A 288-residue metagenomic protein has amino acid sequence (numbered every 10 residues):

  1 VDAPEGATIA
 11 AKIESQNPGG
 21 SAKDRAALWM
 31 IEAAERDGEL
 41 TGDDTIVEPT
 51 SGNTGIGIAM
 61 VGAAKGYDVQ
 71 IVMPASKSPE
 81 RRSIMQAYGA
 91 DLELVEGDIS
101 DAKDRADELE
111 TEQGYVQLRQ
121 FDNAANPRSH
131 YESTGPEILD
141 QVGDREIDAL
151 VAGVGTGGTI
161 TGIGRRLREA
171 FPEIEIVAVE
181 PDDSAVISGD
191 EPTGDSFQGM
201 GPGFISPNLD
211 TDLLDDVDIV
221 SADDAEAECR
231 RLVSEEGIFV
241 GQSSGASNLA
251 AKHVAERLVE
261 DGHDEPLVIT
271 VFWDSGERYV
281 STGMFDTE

Functional and structural regions predicted by a protein language model:
V1-E288: PLP-dependent amino-acid enzyme catalytic core
